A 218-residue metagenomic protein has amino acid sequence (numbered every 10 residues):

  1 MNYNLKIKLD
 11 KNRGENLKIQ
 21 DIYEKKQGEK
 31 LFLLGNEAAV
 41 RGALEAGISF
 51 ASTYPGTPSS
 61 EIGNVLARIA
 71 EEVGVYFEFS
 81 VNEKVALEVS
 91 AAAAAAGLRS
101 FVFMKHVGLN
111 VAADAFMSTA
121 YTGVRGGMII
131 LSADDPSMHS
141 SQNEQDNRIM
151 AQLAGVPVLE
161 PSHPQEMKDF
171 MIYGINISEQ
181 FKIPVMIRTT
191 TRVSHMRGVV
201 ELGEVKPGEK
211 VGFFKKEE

Functional and structural regions predicted by a protein language model:
M1-K8: Short, basic, low-complexity termini and linkers enriched in Ser/Thr/Gly/Pro that act as targeting/leader peptides
L5, N16-R41: N-terminal amphipathic/basic leader segments beginning at the initiator methionine
K18, K25, A67-R68, Q165 (+2 more regions): Catalytic-core regions of core metabolic enzymes, especially those transforming organic acids/acyl-group intermediates
L31-V65: N-terminal glycine-rich anion-binding loops that anchor highly charged ligand groups
E37, E83, R188: Acidic-residue sensor for enzyme active/binding pockets
F50, T57-E179: Thiamine diphosphate
F181-E218: Conformationally flexible catalytic loops at phosphate/diphosphate-handling active centers
